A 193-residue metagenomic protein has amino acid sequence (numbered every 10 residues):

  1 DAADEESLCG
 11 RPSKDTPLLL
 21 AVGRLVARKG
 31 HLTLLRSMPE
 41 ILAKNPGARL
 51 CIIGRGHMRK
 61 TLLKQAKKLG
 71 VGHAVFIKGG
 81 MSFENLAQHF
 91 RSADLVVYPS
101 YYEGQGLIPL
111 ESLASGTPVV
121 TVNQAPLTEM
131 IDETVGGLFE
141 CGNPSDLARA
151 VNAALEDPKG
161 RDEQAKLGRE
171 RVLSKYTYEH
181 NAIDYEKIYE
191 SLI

Functional and structural regions predicted by a protein language model:
P12-K29, L35-M38: Conserved donor-binding/catalytic core segment of Leloir-type glycosyltransferases
L63-M81: Nucleotide-activated donor-binding/catalytic signature segment of Leloir-type glycosyltransferases, i.e., the conserved
G80-M81, Q88-A93: Short alpha-helical donor nucleotide-sugar binding micro-motif in glycosyltransferases
Y101: Aromatic "clamp/platform" in nucleotide-sugar-dependent glycosyltransferases that forms part of the donor/acceptor
L110, Q124-L138: Short acidic/histidine- and often glycine-rich active-site loop of Leloir-type glycosyltransferases that engages
P118-T121: Short hydrophobic beta-strand element within catalytic cores of glycosyltransferases and related nucleotide-activated
E133, G137-P144, A153-K159: Conserved acidic donor-binding segment of nucleotide-sugar-dependent glycosyltransferases
A153, G160-K175, N181-K187: A short, well-ordered alpha-helix in the C-terminal region of glycosyltransferases
